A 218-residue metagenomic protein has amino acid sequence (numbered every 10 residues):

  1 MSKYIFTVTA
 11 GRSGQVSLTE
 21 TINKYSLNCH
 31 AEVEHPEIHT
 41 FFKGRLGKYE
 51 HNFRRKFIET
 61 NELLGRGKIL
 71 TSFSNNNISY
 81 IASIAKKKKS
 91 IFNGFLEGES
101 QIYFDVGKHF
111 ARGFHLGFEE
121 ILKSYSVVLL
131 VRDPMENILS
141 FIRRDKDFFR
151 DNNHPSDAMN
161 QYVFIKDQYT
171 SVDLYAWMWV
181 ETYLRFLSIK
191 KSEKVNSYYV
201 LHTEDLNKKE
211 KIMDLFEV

Functional and structural regions predicted by a protein language model:
M1, S74, Y80, F95 (+2 more regions): Non-catalytic effector/regulatory segments
M1-K87: PAPS-dependent sulfotransferase catalytic core
Y4-F6, Q101-F104, Y198: Residue-level preference for the first positions of well-ordered beta-strands
I5, A10-G11, L96-E99, E120: Non-catalytic interaction surface on structured domains
S26-H30, I102, L122-Y125: A generic structural motif
S74-S90, D173-R185: Well-ordered, non-membrane alpha-helical segments in soluble/globular domains
Y80-L116: Glycine-rich phosphate-binding loop used to anchor ATP phosphates in small-molecule kinases, encompassing both
K108-V218: PAPS-dependent sulfotransferase catalytic domain
